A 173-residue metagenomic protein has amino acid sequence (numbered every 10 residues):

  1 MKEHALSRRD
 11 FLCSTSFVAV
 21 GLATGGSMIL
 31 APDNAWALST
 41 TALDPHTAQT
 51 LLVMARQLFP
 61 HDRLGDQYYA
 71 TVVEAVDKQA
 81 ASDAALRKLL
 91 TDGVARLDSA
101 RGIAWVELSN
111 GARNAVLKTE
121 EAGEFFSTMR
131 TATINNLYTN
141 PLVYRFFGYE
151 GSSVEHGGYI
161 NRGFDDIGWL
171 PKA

Functional and structural regions predicted by a protein language model:
M1-L22: N-terminal secretory signal peptides and thylakoid transit peptides that target proteins across membranes
K2, S39, R101-A104: Residues marking the start of alpha-helices
A5-L6, L22-H61: C-terminal segment of N-terminal export signals and the immediately downstream linker at the start of the mature
S16, V20-A23, F59, R63 (+3 more regions): Hydrophobic/aromatic-lined pockets within catalytic cores
Q49, V53, T71-A173: Mature-region segments of soluble proteins
L64-V72: Short acidic alpha-helical/loop segments enriched in Asp/Glu that coordinate divalent cations
